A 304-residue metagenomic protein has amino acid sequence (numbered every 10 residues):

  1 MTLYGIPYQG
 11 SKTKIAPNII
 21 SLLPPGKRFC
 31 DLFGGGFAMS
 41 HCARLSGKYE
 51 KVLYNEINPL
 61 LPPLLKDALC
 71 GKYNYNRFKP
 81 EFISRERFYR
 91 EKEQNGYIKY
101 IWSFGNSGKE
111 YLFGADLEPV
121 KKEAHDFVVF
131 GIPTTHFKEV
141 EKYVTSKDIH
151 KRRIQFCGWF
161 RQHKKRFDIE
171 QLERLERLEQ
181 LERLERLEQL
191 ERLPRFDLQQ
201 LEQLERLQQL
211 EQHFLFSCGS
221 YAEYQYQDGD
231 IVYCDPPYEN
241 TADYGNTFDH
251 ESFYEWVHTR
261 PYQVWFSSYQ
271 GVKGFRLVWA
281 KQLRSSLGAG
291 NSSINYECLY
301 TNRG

Functional and structural regions predicted by a protein language model:
M1-S46: S-adenosyl-L-methionine
T13, G35-M39, N58-L61, W102-G105 (+3 more regions): Short, solvent-exposed loop/turn segments at secondary-structure junctions
S21, E223-D228: Short amphipathic alpha-helix with an adjacent loop that forms part of the alpha/beta core around
K27, V52, I231: Hydrophobic "anchor" residues on beta-strands that sit immediately upstream of conserved functional sites
C30, N55, G219, C234: Active-site flanking residues adjacent to catalytic metal/cofactor-binding acidic residues
S46, E50-E211: Class I S-adenosyl-L-methionine-dependent methyltransferase module
R85, C218-E223: Conserved SAM/SAH-binding loop
D228-G304: Conserved acidic-Pro-Pro-aromatic motif
